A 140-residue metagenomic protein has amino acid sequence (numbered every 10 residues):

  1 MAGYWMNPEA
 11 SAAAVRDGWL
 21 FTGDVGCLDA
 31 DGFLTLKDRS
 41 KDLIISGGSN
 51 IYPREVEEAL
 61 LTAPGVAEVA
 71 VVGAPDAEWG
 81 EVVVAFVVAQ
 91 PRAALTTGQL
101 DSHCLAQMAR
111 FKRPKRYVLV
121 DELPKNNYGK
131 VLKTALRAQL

Functional and structural regions predicted by a protein language model:
A2-M6, A10-A13, V25-K112, D121-N127 (+2 more regions): AMP-binding/adenylate-forming catalytic core of the ANL superfamily
G18: FAD-site-proximal beta/loop scaffold in flavoenzymes
